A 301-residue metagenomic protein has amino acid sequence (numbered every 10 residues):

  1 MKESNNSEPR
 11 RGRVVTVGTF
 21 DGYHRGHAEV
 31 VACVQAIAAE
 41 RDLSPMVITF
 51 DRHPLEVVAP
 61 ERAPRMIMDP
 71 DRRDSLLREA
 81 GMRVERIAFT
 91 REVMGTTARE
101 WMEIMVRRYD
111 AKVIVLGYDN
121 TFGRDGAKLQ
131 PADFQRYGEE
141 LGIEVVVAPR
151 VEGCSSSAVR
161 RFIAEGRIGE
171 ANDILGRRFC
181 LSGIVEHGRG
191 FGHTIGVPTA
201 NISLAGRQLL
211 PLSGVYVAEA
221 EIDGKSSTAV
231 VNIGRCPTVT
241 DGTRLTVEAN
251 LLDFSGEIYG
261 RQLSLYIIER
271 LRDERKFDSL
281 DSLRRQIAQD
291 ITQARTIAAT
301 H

Functional and structural regions predicted by a protein language model:
K2-S4, E85-I87, E144-A148: General small-molecule cofactor/ligand-binding pocket signal
N6-D69: N-terminal catalytic cores of NTP/NDP-binding nucleotidyl/phosphoryl-transfer enzymes
H24, L77, I114, A171 (+2 more regions): Residue-level signal for inorganic ion chemistry
P45-R52, A80-V93, P149: A conserved beta-strand->alpha-helix junction
P64-R73, M94-W101: Glycine-rich, highly charged phosphate/nucleotide-binding loops
G95-T199, D278-S282: Classical nucleotidyltransferase
G188-H301: Phosphate/ribose-recognition catalytic cores of enzymes acting on nucleotide-derived substrates
